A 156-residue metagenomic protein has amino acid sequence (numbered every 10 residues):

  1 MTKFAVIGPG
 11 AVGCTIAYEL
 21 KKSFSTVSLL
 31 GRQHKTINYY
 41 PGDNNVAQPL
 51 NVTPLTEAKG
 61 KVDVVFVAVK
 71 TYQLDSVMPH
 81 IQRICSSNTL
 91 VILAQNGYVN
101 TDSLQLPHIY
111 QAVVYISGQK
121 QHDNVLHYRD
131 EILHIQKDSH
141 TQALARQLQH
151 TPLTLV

Functional and structural regions predicted by a protein language model:
M1-P49, Q147: NAD(P)+-binding Rossmann beta1-loop-alpha1 motif at the extreme N-terminus of oxidoreductases
T2-K3, D63, D130: Nucleotide donor/acceptor-binding cores
F4, S25-V27, V91, I109-Y110 (+1 more regions): Hydrophobic anchor at the start of a short beta-strand that flanks the dinucleotide cofactor-binding loop
I16, N44-H127: Rossmann-like NAD(P)(H) cofactor-binding subdomain of soluble oxidoreductases
T26-G31, V91-Q95, I135-K137: Short, hydrophobic beta-strand segments that form beta-sheet elements in well-ordered domains
L30-R32, L55-E57, A112, D138 (+1 more regions): Conserved beta-strand termini and adjacent loop/short-helix elements that scaffold enzyme active sites in alpha/beta
K35-Y40, V99-D102, H140-A143: Short, charged/polar "capping" segments at the starts of alpha-helices and the immediately preceding loops
I84, H122-V156: Internal alpha-helical scaffold of NAD(P)-dependent oxidoreductase catalytic cores
